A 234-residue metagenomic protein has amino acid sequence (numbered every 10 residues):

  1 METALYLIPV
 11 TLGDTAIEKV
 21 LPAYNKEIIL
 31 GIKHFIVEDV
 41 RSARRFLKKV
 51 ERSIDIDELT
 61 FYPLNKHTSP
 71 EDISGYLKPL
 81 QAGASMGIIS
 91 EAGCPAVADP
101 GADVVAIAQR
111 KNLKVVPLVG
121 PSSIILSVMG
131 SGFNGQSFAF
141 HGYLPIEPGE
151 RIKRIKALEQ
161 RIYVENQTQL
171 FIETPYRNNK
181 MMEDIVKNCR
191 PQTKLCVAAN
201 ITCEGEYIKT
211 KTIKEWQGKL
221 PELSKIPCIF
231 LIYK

Functional and structural regions predicted by a protein language model:
M1-L64: Glycine-rich, flexible N-terminal cofactor/catalytic loop recognition
E2-Y6, A84-S85, V164-K234: A contiguous loop/helix-start segment that scaffolds small-molecule binding in enzyme catalytic cores
Y6, D103-R161: Class I SAM-dependent methyltransferase SAM-binding "motif I" and its flanking Rossmann-like core
L12-D14, E91-P95, P175-Y176: Short glycine-rich anion-binding loops that position phosphate/pyrophosphate groups of nucleotides and phosphorylated
I29-F35, N112-V116, T168-Q169: Short active-site oxyanion
R41-A43, G93, S123, R177: Alpha-helix capping/helix-boundary segments
Y62-S69, L144-P148: Conserved helicase motor
N65, I73-V115: Glycine/small-residue-rich loop that forms an oxyanion/phosphate-binding "nest" at active or ligand-binding sites
